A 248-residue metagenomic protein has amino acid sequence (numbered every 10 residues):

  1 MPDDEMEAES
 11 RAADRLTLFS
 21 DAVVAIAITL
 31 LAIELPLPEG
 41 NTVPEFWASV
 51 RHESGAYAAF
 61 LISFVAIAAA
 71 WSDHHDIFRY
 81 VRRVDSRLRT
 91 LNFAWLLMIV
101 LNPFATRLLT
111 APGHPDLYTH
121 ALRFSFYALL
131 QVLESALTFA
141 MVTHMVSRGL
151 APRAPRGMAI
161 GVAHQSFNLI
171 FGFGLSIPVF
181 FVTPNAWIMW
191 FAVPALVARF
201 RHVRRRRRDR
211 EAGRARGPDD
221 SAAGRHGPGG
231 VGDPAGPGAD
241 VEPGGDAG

Functional and structural regions predicted by a protein language model:
M1-P234, G238-G248: Multi-pass alpha-helical transmembrane bundle typical of ion/small-solute transporters and intramembrane aspartyl
